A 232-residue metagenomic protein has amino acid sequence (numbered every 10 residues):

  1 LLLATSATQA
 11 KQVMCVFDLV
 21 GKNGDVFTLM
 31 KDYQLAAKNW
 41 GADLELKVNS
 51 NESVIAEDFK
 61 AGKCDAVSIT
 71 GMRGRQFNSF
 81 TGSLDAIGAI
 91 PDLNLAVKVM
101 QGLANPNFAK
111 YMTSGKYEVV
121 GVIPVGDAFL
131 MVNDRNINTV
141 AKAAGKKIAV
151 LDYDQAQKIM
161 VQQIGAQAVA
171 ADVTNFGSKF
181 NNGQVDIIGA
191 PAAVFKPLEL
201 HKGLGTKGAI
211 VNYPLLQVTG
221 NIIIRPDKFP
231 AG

Functional and structural regions predicted by a protein language model:
L3-A10: Sec/Tat signal peptide C-region and signal peptidase I cleavage site
K11-W40, E118-D186: Bilobed "Venus flytrap"/periplasmic-binding protein-like clamshell domains and structurally analogous long
L19-L95: Extracytoplasmic small-molecule ligand-binding "clamshell" domains of the periplasmic binding protein/Venus flytrap
L35-A42, K60-C64, Q101, N105 (+4 more regions): Sec-exported extracytoplasmic/periplasmic mature domains
T70-A166, L200, Y213-G232: Contiguous mixed-secondary-structure segments that line small-molecule binding/active-site clefts of soluble domains
G71-F80, I159, G177-N182, I187-K207: A ligand-binding cleft/hinge motif common to bilobed small-molecule-binding domains
Y153, V173-T174, P191-V194, R225-D227: Histidine- and/or cysteine-centered catalytic micro-motif in compact active-site loops
